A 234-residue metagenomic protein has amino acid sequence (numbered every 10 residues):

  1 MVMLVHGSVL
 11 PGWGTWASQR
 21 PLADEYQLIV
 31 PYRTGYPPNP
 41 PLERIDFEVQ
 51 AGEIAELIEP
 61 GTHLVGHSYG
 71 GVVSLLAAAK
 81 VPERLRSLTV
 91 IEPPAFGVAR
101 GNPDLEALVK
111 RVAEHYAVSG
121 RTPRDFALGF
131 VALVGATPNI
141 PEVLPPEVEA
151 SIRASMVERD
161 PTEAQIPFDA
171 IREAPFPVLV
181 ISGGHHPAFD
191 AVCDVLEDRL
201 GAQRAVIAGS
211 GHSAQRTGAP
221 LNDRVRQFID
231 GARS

Functional and structural regions predicted by a protein language model:
M1-P40: Conserved HGGG/HGGXW glycine-rich cap/lid loop of the alpha/beta-hydrolase fold
Q27-H63: Active-site loop/oxyanion-hole signature of alpha/beta-hydrolase fold enzymes
L64-G66, I91: Short beta-strand immediately N-terminal to the catalytic nucleophile in serine-hydrolase-like folds
G66-G70, S74: Gly/Ala-rich beta-loop-alpha elbow adjacent to hydrolase catalytic centers
A79-A117: Flexible "cap/lid" loop of the alpha/beta hydrolase fold
R121-M156: Conserved alpha/beta-hydrolase catalytic His-Asp/Glu region
V143-G209: Conserved serine/cysteine hydrolase catalytic core
I207-N222: Catalytic histidine-centered segment of alpha/beta-hydrolase-like enzymes
